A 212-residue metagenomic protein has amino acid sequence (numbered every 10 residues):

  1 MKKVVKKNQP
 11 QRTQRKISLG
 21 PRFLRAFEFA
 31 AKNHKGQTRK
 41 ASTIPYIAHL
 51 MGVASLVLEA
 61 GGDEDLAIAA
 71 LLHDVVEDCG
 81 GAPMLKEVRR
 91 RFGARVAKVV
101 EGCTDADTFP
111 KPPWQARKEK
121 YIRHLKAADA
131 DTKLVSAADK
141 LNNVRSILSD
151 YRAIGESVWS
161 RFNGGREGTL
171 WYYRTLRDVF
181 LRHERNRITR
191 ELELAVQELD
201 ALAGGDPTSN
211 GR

Functional and structural regions predicted by a protein language model:
K2-R212: Active-site helical microenvironments for divalent-metal-assisted chemistry
